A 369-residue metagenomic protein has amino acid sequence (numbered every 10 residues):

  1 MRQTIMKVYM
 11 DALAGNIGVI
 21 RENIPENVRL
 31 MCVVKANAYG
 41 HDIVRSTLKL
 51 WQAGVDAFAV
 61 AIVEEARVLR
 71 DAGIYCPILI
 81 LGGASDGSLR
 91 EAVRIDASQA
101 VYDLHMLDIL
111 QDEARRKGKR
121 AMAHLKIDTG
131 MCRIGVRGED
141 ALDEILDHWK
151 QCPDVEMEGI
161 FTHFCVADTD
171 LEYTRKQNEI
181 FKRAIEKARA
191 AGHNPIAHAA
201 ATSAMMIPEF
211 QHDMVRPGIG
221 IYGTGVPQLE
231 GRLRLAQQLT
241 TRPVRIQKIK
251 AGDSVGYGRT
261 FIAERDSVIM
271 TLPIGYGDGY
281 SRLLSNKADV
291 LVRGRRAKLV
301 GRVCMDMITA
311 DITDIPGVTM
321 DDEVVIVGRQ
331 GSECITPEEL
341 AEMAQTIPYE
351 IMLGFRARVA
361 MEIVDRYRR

Functional and structural regions predicted by a protein language model:
R2-M10, A14, E64-E65, A84-D86 (+3 more regions): Active-site anion/phosphate-binding pocket segments in diverse small-molecule metabolic enzymes
T4-V8, A12-G15, E22, E26-I196 (+1 more regions): Active-site-proximal beta-alpha core segment in soluble small-molecule metabolic enzymes
